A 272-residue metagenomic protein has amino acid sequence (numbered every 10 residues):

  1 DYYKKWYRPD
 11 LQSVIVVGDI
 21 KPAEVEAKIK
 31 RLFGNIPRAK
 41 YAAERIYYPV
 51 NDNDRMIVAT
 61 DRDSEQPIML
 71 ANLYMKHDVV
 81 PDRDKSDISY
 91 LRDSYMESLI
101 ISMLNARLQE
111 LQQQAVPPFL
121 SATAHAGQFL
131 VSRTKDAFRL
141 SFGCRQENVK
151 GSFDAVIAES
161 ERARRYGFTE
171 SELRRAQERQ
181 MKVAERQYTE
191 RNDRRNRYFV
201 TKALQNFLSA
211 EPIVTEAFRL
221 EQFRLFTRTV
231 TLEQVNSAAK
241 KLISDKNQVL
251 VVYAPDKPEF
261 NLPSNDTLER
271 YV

Functional and structural regions predicted by a protein language model:
D1-L11, N35-P81, Y90, S94-K150 (+3 more regions): Non-catalytic beta-strand/loop surface segments
Y2-K30, K246-Q248: Non-catalytic, conformational "gating/processing" segments within enzyme and secreted inhibitor domains
Q12-K21, R45-Y47, Q222-R224, D256-K257: Conserved short loop/turn motifs at secondary-structure junctions
P22-E26, D82, F260-L262: Extracytoplasmic/secreted cell-surface and envelope-processing proteins
I29-N35, D266-R270: Short secondary-structure boundary/capping segments
L32-K40, A158-F168: A common structural junction motif
K135-A137, V214-L220: Acidic/histidine-rich, surface-exposed loop or edge segments in extracytoplasmic proteins
V230-T231, A238, L242-V272: Segments forming glycine/polar-rich beta-alpha architectures that bind adenosine-containing cofactors
